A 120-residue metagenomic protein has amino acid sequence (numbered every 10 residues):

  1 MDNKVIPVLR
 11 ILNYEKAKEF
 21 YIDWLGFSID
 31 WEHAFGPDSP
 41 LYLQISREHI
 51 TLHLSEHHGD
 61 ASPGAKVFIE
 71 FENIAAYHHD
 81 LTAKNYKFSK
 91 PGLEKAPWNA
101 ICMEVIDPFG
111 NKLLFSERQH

Functional and structural regions predicted by a protein language model:
M1, L25, A61, S89-K90: General secondary-structure edge motif
M1-K18, D30, A65-V67, R118-H120: N-terminal beta-strand motif that seeds the catalytic metal site of vicinal oxygen chelate
K4-L12, L43-S46, H57-K84, I101-I106: Vicinal oxygen chelate
R10-Y14, F35-D38, P97: Conserved beta-strand-loop-alpha-helix junction that forms the acyl-donor binding cleft
E15-L25, M103: Conserved active-site alpha-helix within GNAT-family acetyltransferase domains
L25, H49, N85-Y86: Structural motif
D30, H78-H120: Vicinal oxygen chelate
D30-G64, K112-E117: Conserved short beta-strand elements that form part of the metal-binding/catalytic scaffold of enzyme active sites
